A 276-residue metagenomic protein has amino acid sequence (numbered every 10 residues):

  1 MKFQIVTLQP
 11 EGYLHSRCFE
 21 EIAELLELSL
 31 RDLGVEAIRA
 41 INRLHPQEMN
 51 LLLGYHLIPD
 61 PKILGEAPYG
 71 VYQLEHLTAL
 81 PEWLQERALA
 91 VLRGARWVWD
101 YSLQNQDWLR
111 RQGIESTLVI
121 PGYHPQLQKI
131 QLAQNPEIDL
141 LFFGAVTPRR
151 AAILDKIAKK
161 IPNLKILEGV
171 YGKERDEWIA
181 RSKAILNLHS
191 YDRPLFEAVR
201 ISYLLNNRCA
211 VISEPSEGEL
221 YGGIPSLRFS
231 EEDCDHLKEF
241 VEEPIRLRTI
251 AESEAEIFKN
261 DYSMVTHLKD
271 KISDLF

Functional and structural regions predicted by a protein language model:
K2-M49, G54-P225, D261-K271: Nucleotide-sugar donor-binding catalytic core of glycosyltransferases
L89, D176, C234-K238, E242: Amphipathic, non-transmembrane alpha-helical secondary structure
G172, S230-C234, P244: Residues at or immediately preceding the N-termini of alpha-helices
C209-E214, D233-C234, E254-A255: Catalytic phosphate/metal-binding cores of nucleic-acid and nucleotide-processing enzymes, i.e., regions that mediate
L220-K238: Change "using UDP/GDP/dTDP sugars" to "using nucleotide sugars
D235, V241-F276: A charged, aromatic-enriched C-terminal amphipathic alpha-helix characteristic of glycosyltransferases across folds
